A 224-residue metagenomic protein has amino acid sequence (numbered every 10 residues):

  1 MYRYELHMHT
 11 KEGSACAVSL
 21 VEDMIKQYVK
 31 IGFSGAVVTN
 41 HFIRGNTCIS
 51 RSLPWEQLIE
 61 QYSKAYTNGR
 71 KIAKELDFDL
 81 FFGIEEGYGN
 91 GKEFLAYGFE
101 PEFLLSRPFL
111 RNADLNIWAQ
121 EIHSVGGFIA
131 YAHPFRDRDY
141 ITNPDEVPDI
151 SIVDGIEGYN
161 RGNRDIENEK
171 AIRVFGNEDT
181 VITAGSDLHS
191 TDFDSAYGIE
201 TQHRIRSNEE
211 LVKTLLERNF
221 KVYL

Functional and structural regions predicted by a protein language model:
M1-S14, L20-K26, N90-E102, Q120 (+1 more regions): Charged catalytic cores and adjacent phosphate/nucleic-acid-binding surfaces used for phosphate/nucleic-acid chemistry
Y2-Y4, G35, F128: Structural motif
T10-K11, S34-T47: Ser/Thr-glycine-rich phosphate-binding loops at phosphate-binding pockets of nucleotides, nucleotide cofactors
V18, I59-S63, I205: Short, conserved loop/turn and helix-capping segments at secondary-structure boundaries that abut family-defining
D23-T39: Catalytic domains of carbohydrate-active enzymes, especially glycoside hydrolases
F33, F78, N177-T180: A short helix->loop->beta-strand "cap" motif at the edges of active sites that frequently abuts
V37, F81, A130, V181-T183: Structural detector of well-ordered beta-strand residues that form the stable sheet scaffold of enzyme domains
F42-E157, G162-N163, T214-L216, F220: Extended substrate/RNA-proximal surfaces in nucleic-acid metabolism proteins
